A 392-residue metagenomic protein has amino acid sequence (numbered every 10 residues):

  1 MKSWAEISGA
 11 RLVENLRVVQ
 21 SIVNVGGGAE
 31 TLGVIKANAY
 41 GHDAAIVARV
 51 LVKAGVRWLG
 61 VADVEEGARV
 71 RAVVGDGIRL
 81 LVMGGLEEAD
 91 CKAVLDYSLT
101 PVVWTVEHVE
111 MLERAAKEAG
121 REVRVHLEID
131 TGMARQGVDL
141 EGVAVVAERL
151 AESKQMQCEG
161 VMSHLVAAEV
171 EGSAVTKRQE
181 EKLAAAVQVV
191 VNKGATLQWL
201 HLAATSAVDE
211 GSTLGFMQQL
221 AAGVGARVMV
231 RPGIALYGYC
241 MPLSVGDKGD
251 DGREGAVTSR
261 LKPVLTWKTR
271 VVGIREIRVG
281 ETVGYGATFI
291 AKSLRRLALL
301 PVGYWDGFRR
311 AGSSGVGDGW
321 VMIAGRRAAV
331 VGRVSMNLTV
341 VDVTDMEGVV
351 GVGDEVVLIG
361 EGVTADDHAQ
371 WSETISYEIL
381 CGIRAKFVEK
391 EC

Functional and structural regions predicted by a protein language model:
M1-V13, R17-S21, E66, L86-E88 (+2 more regions): Active-site anion/phosphate-binding pocket segments in diverse small-molecule metabolic enzymes
S3-I7, R11-E14, G27-W199: Active-site-proximal beta-alpha core segment in soluble small-molecule metabolic enzymes
